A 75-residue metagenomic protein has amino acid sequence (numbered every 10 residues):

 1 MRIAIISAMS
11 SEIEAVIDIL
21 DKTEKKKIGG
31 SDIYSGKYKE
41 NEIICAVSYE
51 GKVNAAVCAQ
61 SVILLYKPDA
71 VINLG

Functional and structural regions predicted by a protein language model:
M1-L74: Accessory terminal and edge-of-domain segments that mediate assembly/interaction and cofactor placement around
